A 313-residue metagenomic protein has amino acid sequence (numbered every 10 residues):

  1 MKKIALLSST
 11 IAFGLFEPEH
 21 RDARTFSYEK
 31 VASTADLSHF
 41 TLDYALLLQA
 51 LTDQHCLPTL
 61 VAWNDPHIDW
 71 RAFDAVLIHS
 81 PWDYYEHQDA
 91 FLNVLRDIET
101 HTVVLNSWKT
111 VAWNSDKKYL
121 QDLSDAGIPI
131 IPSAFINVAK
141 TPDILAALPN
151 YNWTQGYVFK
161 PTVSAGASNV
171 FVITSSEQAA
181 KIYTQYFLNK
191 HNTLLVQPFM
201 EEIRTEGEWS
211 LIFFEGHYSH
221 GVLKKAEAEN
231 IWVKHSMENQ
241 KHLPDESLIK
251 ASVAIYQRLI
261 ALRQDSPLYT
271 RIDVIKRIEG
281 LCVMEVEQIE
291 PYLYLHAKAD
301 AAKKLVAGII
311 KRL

Functional and structural regions predicted by a protein language model:
K2-S9, F13-F16, L95-H101, L105 (+2 more regions): Active-site nucleotide/adenylate-binding loops and adjacent lid/helix of ATP-dependent enzymes
L7-S9, H79, F214: Short hydrophobic segments within beta-strands
I11-F13, P18-N137: Conserved N-proximal alpha/beta basic substrate-recognition cap immediately N-terminal to, or forming the N-lobe
C56, I128-P129, W153, A261-L268: Short secondary-structure junctions
F73-I78, S210-F213, G280-Y292: A short beta-strand motif that forms the metal-chelation/ATP-contact edge of phosphoryl-transfer active sites
W82, A167, E227-E229, E287-A297: Glycine-rich phosphate/pyrophosphate-binding beta-alpha loops
F171-L262, I275, L281-C282: Phosphate-binding site of ATP-dependent enzymes
S247-L313: ATP-dependent carboxylate activation and anion-phosphoryl transfer catalytic cores that bind Mg-ATP to form
